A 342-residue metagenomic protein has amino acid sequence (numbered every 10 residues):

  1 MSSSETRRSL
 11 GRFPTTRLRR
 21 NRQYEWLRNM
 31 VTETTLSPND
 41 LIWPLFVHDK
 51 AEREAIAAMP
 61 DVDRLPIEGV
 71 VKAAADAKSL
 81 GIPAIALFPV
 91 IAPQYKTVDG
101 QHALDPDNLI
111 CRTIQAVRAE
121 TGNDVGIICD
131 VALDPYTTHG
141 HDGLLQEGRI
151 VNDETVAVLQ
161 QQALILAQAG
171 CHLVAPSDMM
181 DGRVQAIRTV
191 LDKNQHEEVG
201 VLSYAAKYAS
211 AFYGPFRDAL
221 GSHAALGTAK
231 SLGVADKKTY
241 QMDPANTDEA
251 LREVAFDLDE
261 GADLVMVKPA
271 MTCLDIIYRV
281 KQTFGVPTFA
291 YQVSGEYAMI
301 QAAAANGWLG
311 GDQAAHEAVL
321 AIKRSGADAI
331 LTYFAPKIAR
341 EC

Functional and structural regions predicted by a protein language model:
S3-F13, Y24, L36-W43, H48-C342: Alpha/beta enzyme core
R19-L27: Acidic, Ser/Thr/Pro-rich intrinsically disordered transcriptional activation regions
